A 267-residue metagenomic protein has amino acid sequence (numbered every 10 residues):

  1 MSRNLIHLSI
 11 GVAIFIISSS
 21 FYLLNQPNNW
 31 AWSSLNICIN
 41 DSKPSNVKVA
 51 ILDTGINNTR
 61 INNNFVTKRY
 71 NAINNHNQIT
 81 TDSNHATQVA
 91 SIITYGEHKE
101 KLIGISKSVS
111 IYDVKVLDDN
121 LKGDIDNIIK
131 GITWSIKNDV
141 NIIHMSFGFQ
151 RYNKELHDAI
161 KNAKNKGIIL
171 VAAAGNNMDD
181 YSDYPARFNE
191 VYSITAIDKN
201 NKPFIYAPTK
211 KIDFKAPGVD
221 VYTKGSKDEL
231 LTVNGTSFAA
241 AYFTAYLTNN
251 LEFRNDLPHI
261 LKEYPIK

Functional and structural regions predicted by a protein language model:
L5-H7, F15-S19, P27-N28, S33 (+7 more regions): C-terminal subdomain of the subtilisin-like protease fold in secreted/lumenal serine endopeptidases
C38-V49, I56-R69, N77-I125, F188-E190 (+3 more regions): Subtilisin-like serine protease catalytic core
V47, D53, D183-F253, I266: Extracellular S/T/G-rich loop segment that most often corresponds to the catalytic His/Ser-adjacent loop
H76-T87, N177, L231-F243: Gly/Ser-rich catalytic serine loop of serine hydrolases
Y112, I169-A172, K215, Y222: Structural detector of well-ordered beta-strand residues that form the stable sheet scaffold of enzyme domains
K122-I142: Substrate-binding/charge-relay-adjacent region of secreted/lumenal peptidase catalytic domains
H144-S146, L170-G175, I194-T195: Active-site neighborhood of phospho(di)ester-bond hydrolases with catalytic His/Asp-centered motifs
Y152-V171: Catalytic-core regions built around general acid/base machinery
